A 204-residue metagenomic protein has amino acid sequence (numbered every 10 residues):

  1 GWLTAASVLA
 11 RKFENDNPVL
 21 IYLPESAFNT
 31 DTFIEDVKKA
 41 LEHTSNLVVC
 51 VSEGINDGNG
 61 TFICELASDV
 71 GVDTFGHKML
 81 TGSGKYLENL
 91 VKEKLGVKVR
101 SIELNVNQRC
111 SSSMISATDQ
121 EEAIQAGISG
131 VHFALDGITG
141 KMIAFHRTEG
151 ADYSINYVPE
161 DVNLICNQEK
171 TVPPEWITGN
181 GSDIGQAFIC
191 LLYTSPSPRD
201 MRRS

Functional and structural regions predicted by a protein language model:
G1, D57-N59, Q108-S112, K141 (+1 more regions): Flexible loop/turn segments at secondary-structure boundaries
G1-R100: Accessory alpha-helical/coil subdomains and C-terminal extensions that flank or cap enzyme catalytic cores
W2, A27, D31, H77 (+6 more regions): Electropositive phosphate-/nucleotide-binding environments in soluble metabolic enzymes
S26-F28, N105-R109, E149: Acidic, glycine-rich active-site loops and adjacent beta-strand->loop/helix elements that engage anionic groups
T61-E65, S111-E121, A151-N163: Short glycine/threonine-rich loop-to-helix capping motif typified by GTGT followed within a few residues by an Asp-Pro
D73-T74, M79-A144: C-terminal catalytic subdomain
H146-L192: Hinge/cleft segment of the Venus flytrap/periplasmic-binding protein
Y193-R203: Single conserved hydrophobic/aromatic residue that forms the stacking wall/gate of nucleotide- or nucleobase-binding
